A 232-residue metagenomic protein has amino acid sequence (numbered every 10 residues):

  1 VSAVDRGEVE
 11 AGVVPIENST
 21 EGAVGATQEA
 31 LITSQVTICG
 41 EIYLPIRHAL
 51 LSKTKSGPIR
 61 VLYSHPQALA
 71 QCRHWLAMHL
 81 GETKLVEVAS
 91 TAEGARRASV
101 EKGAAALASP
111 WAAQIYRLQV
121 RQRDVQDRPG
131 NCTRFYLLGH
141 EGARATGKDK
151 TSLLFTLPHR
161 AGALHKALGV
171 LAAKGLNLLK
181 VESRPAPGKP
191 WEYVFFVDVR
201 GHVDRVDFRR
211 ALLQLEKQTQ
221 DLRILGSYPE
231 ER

Functional and structural regions predicted by a protein language model:
V1-R232: Domain-level signature for soluble enzymes in the chorismate/prephenate branch of the shikimate pathway
